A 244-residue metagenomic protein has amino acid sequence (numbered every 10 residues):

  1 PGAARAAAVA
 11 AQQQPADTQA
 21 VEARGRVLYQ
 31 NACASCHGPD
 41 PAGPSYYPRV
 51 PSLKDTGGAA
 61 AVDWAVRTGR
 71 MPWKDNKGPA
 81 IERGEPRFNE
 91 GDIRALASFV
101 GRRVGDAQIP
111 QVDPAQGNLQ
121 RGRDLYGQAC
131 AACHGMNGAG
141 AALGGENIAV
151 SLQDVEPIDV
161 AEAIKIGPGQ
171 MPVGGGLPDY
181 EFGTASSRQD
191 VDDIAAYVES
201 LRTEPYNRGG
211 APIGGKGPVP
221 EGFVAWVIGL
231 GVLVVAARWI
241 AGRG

Functional and structural regions predicted by a protein language model:
P1-A20, R202-G244: N-terminal export/targeting leaders of redox proteins
P1-P15, L96-P114: Short, charged low-complexity linear segments at domain edges
A6-Q19, G38, R70-E85: Sequence context of c-type cytochrome heme-c attachment sites
A16, R87, G117-Q120, A185: Residues at secondary-structure transition points
T18-D55, W64, T68-K74, R102-P110 (+6 more regions): Periplasmic/extracellular electron-transfer cofactor-ligation site, primarily the c-type cytochrome heme-c attachment
P48, S52-V104, E146-P205: Extracytoplasmic electron-transfer domains, predominantly the class I c-type cytochrome c fold
N76-E82, Q111-A115, G176-L177, A211-P218: Short linear capping/connector segments at secondary-structure termini
P114-A129, V191-D192, I213-I228: Amphipathic alpha-helical surface "interface" segments used for docking/oligomerization or membrane association within
